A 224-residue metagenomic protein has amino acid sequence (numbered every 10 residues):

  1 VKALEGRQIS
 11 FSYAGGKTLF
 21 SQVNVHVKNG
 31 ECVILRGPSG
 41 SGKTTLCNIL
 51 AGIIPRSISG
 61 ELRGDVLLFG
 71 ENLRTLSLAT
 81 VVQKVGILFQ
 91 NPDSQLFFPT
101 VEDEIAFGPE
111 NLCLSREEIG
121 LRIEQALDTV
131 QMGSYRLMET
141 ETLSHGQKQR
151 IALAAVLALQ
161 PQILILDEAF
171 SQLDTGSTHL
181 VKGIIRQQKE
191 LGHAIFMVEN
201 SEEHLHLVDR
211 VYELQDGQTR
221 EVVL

Functional and structural regions predicted by a protein language model:
V1-G6, S10-Q22, I54-S59, T75-S77 (+1 more regions): A short, flexible loop at the N-terminus of ABC-type nucleotide-binding domains that lies
R36-P38: The feature captures the beta-strand-to-loop junction immediately N-terminal to the Walker
D65-T80: ABC ATPase NBD Q-loop/coupling interface
E117-Y135: Conserved ABC ATPase "signature" region
E139-L143, Q147: Conserved ABC ATPase signature
L153: Hydrophobic anchor residue at the start of the ABC signature
L164-E168: Catalytic Walker B motif of ABC-type/P-loop ATPase nucleotide-binding domains
